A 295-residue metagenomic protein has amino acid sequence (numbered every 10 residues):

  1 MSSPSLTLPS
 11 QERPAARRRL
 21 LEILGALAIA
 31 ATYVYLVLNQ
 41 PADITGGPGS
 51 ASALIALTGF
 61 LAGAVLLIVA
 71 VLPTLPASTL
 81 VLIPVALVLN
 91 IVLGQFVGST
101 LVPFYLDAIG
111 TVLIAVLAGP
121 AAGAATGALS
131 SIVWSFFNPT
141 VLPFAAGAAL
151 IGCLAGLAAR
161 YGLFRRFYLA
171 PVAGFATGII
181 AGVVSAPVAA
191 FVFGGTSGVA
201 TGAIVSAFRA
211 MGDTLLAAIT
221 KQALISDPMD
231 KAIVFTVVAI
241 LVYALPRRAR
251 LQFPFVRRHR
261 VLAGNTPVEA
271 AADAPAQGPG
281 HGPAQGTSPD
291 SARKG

Functional and structural regions predicted by a protein language model:
S3-L61, S99-L101, V141, L163-A274 (+3 more regions): Membrane-embedded alpha-helical hairpins and interfacial helices in multi-pass inner-membrane proteins
E12-R13, N39-P48, L66-A70, L89-N90 (+2 more regions): Short juxtamembrane and helix-loop transition motifs at transmembrane-helix boundaries in membrane proteins
F60, A64-V88: Helix-loop-helix hairpins and the membrane-proximal interhelical loops of multi-pass alpha-helical transport proteins
V65-T74, L157-G162, L241-A249: Structural signal for the C-terminal ends of transmembrane alpha-helices and the immediately following loop
L66-I68, D107-G123, L154-A158: Generic transmembrane alpha-helix motif of multi-pass integral membrane proteins
V71-T79, A115-T126, L163-F167: Membrane-helix interface "capping/anchor" motifs
P84-V88, I109, L113, A124 (+10 more regions): Residue-level signature of the transmembrane alpha-helical core of multi-pass small-molecule transporters
I91-L106, G127-Y168, G198: Interfacial aromatic-anchored transmembrane helix boundaries in multi-pass membrane proteins
